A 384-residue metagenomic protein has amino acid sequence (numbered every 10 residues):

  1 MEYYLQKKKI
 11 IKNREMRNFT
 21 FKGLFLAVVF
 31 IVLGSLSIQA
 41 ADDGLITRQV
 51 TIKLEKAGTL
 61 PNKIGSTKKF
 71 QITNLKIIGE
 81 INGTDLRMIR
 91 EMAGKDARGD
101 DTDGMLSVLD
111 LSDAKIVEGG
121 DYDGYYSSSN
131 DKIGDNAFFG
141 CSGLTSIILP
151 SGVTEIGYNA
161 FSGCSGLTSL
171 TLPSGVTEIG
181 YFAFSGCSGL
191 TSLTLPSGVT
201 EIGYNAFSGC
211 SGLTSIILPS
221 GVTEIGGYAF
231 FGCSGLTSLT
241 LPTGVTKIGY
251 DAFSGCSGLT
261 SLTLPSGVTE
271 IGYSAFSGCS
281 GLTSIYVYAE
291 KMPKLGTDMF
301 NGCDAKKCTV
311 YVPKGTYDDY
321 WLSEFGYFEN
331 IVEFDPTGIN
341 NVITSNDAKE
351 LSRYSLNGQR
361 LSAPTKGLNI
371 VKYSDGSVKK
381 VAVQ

Functional and structural regions predicted by a protein language model:
L5, K9-L26: Bacterial N-terminal signal peptides that target proteins for export
L24-S35: Bacterial N-terminal signal peptides
I38-D42: Boundary at the C-terminal end of the N-terminal hydrophobic targeting segment
T47-E55, T73-I81, G99-K132, S142-E155 (+8 more regions): Structural signature of tandem-repeat unit edges
L75, Y320, G338-V342, G358 (+2 more regions): Terminal processing/anchoring signals of secreted or surface-associated proteins and related intramolecular
G134-A137, G157-S162, G180-S185, G203-S208 (+4 more regions): Consensus positions within tandem repeat domains that build extended binding/scaffold surfaces
F334-N357: Residue-level detector of functionally pivotal "anchor" positions at catalytic/ligand-binding pockets or at interdomain
L368-Q384: C-terminal tail/sorting-segment detector
